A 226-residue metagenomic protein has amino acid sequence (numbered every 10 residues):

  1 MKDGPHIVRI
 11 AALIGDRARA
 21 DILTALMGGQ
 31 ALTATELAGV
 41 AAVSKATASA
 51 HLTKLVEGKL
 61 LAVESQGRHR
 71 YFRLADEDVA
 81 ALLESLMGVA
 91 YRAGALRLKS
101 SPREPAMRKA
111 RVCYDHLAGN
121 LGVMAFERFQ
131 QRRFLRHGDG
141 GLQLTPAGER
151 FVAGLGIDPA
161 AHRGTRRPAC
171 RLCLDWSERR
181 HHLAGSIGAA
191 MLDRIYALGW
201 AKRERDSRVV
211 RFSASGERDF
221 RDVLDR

Functional and structural regions predicted by a protein language model:
M1-P5, G28, A81-H137, D158-D206: Amphipathic alpha-helical dimerization/coiled-coil segments that flank or bridge DNA-binding/regulatory modules
P5-S44, R70-F72, V112-C113: N-terminal helix-turn-helix DNA-binding core of bacterial DNA-binding proteins
L13-R19, D76-E77, M107, G119: Short helix-coil-helix linker/hinge
A31, K54, K59-L60, Y71 (+2 more regions): Short hinge/loop at the helix->beta-strand junction immediately C-terminal to the helix-turn-helix recognition helix
A34-L61: Canonical helix-turn-helix DNA-binding module
V56-Q66, R73, G138-D139, E204-R205: Beta-hairpin "wing" of winged helix-turn-helix
E64-R92, L144, G148-F151, G216: Basic, amphipathic "hinge/linker" alpha-helix immediately C-terminal to the N-terminal HTH DNA-binding motif
A125-F126, L135-F151: Non-catalytic interaction/regulatory modules that flank or connect domains
